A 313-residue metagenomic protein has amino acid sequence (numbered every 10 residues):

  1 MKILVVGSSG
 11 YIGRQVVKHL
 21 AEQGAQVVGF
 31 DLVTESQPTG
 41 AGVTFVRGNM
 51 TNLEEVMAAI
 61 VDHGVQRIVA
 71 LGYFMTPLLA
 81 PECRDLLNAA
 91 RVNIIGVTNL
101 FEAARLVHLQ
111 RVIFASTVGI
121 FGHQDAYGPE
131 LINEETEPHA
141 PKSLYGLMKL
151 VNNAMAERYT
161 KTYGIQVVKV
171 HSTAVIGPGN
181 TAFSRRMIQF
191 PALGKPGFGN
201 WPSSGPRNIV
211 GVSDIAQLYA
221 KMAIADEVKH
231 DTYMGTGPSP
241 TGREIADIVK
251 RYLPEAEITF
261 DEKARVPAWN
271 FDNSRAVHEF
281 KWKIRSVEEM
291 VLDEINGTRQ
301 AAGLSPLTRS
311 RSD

Functional and structural regions predicted by a protein language model:
I3-Q23: N-terminal Rossmann NAD(P)H-binding glycine-rich loop of SDR-like oxidoreductase domains
S36, V212, R243, D247 (+2 more regions): Conserved C-terminal active-site "lid" loop/helix of NAD(P)H-dependent oxidoreductases that clamps the redox cofactor
M50-V92: NAD(P)H-binding glycine-rich loop region in Rossmannoid oxidoreductase-like domains and their noncatalytic homologs
L87, R91, A126-K169: Catalytic helix-loop patch of NAD(P)-dependent Rossmann-fold dehydrogenases
I95-L144: Conserved Rossmann-fold NAD(P)-dependent oxidoreductase catalytic core, especially the SDR/UDP-sugar
L150, Y163, I176-R186, V212 (+2 more regions): Glycine/proline-rich active-site loop of Rossmann-fold NAD(P)-dependent oxidoreductases
E157-R207, V212: NAD(P)-dependent short-chain dehydrogenase/reductase
P206, L218-V266, N273, P306-D313: Mid/C-terminal beta-alpha module of Rossmann-like enzyme folds, strongest in SDR-family dehydrogenases/epimerases
